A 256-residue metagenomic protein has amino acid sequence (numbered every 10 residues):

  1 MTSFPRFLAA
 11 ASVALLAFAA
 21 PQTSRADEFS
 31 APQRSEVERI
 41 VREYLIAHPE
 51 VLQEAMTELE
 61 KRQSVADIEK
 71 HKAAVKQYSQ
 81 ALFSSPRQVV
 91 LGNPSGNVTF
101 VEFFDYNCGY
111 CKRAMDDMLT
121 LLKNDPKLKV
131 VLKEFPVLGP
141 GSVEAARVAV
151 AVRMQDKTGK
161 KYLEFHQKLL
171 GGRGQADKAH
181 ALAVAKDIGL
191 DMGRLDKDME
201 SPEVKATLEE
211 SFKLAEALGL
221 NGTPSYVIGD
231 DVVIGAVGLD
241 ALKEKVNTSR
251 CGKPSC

Functional and structural regions predicted by a protein language model:
T2-P5, P21-S79: N-terminal targeting signals for export/organelle localization
F4-L8, A26-R42, R62, A183-C256: C-terminal cap of thioredoxin/glutaredoxin-like
A9-A19: Bacterial N-terminal signal peptides
V37, V41, H48, L52-A55 (+11 more regions): Stable alpha-helical elements in mature extracytoplasmic
Q80-V98: A short beta-strand-turn-helix
V101, K112-K186, D196, E216-N221 (+2 more regions): Structural alpha/beta surface segment adjacent to cysteine/selenocysteine redox centers across thiol/disulfide enzymes
F104-N107, G222: Short pre-active-site segment immediately N-terminal to redox-active cysteine/selenocysteine motifs in thiol-based
C108-K112, S225-V227: The canonical Cys-X-X-Cys-His
